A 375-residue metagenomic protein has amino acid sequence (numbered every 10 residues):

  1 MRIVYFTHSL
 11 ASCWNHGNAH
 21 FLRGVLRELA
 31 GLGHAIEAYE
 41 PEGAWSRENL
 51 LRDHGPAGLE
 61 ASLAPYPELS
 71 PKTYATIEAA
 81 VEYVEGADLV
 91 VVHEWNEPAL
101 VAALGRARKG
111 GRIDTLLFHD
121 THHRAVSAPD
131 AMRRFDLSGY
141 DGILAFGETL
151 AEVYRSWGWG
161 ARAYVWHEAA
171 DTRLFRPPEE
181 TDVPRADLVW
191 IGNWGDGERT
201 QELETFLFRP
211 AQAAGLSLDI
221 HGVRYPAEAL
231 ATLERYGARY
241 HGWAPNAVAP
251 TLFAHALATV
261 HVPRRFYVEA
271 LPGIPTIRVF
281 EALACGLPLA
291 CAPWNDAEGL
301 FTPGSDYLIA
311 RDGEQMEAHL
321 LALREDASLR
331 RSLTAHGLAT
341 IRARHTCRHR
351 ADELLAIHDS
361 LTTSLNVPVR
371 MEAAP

Functional and structural regions predicted by a protein language model:
M1-N15: Nucleotide-activated donor-dependent transferases that construct or modify glycoconjugates
T7-S9, R23-R27, E37-Y154, A270: Extended catalytic core of nucleotide-activated donor transferases of GT-like folds
N18-L29, T205-L207, L354: Short amphipathic alpha-helix
F21, D171-A258: Conserved catalytic-core segment of nucleotide-activated headgroup transferases in glycan assembly
F21-G24, E40-P41, L230-G242, N246-L365 (+1 more regions): Catalytic binding pocket for nucleotide-activated donors in carbohydrate/polymer assembly enzymes
E37, D219, A290: Conserved beta-strand positions in the Rossmann-like core of class I SAM-dependent methyltransferases
G147-E152, G222-E228, P293-D296: Short, polar loop motifs at secondary-structure junctions
T149, W166-A169: Carbohydrate-associated surface elements
